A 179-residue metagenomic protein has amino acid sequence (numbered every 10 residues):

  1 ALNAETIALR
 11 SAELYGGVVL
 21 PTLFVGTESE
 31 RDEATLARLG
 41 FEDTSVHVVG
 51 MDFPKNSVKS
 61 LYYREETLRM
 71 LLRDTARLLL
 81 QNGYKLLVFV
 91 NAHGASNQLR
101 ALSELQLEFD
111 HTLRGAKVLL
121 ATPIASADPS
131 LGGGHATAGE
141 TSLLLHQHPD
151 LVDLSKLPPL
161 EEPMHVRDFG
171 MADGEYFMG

Functional and structural regions predicted by a protein language model:
A1-V88, A92-G179: Extended, histidine- and acidic-residue-enriched regions that form the cofactor-binding/catalytic faces
